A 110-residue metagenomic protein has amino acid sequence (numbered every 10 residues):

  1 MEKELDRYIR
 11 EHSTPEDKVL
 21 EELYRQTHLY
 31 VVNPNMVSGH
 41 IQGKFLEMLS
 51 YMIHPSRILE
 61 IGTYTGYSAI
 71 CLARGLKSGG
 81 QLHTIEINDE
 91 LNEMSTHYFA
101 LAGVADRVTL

Functional and structural regions predicted by a protein language model:
M1-D17: N-terminal auxiliary segments of SAM/dcSAM-dependent transferases
Y8-I9, Y30-V32, G80-Q81: A short, structure-level motif marking secondary-structure boundaries and short turns
T14-D17, V31-K44, Y51: Conserved SAM-binding loop and adjacent beta-strand
L23: Beta-strand-loop-alpha "switch" segments that mediate conformational coupling across diverse proteins
H40-L110: S-adenosylmethionine/decaboxylated-SAM
